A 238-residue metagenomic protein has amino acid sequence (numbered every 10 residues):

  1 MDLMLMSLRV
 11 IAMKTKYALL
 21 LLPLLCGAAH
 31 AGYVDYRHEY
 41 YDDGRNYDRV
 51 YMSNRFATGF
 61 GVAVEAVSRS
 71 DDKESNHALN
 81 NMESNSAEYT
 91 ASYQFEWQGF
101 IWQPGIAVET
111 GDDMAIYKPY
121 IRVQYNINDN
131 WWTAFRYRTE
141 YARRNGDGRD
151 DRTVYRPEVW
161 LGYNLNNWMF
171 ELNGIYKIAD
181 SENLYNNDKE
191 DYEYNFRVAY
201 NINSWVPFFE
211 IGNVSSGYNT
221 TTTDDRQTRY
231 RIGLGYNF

Functional and structural regions predicted by a protein language model:
M1-Y33: Cleavable N-terminal export/targeting peptides
A29-A78, S84-S86: Short glycine/proline- and aromatic-enriched beta-strand/turn motifs that initiate or cap beta-hairpins
G32-V34, T58-V64, E96-P104, D129-F135 (+2 more regions): Repeated loop/turn-to-beta-strand initiation elements of outer-membrane beta-barrel proteins
Y36-Y40, V62-S68, P104-V108, I121 (+3 more regions): Transmembrane beta-barrel strands of outer-membrane/channel proteins
G44-M52, E83-Y89, D113-P119, R149-P157 (+2 more regions): Residues that define the transmembrane beta-barrel architecture of outer-membrane proteins
V50-N54, Y89-F95, I121-Y125, Y137 (+3 more regions): Residues on the lipid-exposed face of transmembrane beta-strands in outer-membrane beta-barrel proteins
G99, A115-E182: Detector for outer-membrane/organellar transmembrane beta-barrel domains, recognizing the amphipathic beta-strand
E182, D188-F238: Predominantly the C-terminal beta-signal and adjacent terminal strand-loop region of outer-membrane beta-barrel
